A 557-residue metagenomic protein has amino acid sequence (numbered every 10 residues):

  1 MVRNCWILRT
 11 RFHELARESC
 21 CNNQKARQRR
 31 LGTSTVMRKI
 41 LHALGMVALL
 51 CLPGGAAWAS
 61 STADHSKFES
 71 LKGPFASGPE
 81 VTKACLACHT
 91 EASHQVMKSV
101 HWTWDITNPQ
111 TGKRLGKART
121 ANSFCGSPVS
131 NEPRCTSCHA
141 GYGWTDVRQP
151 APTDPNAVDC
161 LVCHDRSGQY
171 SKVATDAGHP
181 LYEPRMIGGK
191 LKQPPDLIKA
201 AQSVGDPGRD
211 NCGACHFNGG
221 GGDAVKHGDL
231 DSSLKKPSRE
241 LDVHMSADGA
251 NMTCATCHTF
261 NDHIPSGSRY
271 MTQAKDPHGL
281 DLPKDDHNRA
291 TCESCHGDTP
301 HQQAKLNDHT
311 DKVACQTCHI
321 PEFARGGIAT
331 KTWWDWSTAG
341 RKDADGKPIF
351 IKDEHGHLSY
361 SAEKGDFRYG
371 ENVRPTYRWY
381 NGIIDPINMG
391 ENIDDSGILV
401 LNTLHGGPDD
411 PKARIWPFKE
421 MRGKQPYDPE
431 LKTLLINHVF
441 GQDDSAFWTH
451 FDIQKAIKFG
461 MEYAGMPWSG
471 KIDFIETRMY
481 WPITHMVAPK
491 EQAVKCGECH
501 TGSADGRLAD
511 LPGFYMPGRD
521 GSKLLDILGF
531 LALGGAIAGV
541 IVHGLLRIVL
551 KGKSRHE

Functional and structural regions predicted by a protein language model:
R30, V36-G45: Bacterial N-terminal signal peptides that target proteins for export
G45-P53: Bacterial N-terminal signal peptides
A57-G208, A214-R289, E293-N307, E420-R422 (+3 more regions): Sequence context of c-type cytochrome heme-c attachment sites
K67, P79, F323-E557: Long, charged, low-complexity terminal extensions
P277-D286, G297-D298, Q303-T338, G346-I349: Long, internal scaffold/assembly segments composed of regular secondary structure
